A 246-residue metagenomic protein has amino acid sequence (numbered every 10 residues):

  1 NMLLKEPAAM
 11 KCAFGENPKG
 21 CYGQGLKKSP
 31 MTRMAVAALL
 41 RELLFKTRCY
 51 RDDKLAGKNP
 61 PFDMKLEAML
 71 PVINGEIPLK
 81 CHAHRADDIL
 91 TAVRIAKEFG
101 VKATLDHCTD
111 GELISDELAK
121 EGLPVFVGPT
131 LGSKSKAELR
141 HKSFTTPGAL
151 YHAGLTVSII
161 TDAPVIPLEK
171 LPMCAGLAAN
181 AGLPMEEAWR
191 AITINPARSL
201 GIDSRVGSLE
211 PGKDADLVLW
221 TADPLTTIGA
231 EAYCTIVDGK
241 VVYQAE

Functional and structural regions predicted by a protein language model:
N1-A103: Polyanionic/metal-chelating signatures
P61-F62, C81-R85, D106-T109, S135-F144: A general structural motif
A68, L113-I114, T146, G207: Short acidic active-site motifs
P78, A119-K120, G128-G132, A137-A222 (+1 more regions): His/Asp/Glu-enriched, well-ordered alpha-helical/loop segment that forms or immediately abuts the divalent-metal
D110-K120: Active-site-adjacent beta->alpha loops and helix N-cap segments on the catalytic face of soluble alpha/beta enzymes
T235: Short aromatic-centered micro-motifs
